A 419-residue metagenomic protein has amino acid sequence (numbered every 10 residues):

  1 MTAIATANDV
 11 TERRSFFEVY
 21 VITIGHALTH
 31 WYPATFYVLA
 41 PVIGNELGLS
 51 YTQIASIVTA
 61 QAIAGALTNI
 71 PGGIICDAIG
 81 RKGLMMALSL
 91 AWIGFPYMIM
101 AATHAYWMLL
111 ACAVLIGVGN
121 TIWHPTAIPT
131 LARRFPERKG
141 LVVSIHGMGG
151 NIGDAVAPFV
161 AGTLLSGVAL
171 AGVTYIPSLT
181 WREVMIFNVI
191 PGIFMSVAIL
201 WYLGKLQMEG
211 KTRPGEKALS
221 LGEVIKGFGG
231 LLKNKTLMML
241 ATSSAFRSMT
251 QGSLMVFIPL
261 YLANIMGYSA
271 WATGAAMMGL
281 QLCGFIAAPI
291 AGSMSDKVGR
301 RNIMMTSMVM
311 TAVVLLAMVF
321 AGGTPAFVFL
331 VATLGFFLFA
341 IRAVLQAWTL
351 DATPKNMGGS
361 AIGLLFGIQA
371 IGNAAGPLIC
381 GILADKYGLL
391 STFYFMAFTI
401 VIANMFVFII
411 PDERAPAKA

Functional and structural regions predicted by a protein language model:
T2-R13, L206-L240: Juxtamembrane intracellular "pre-TM" segments in multi-pass secondary transporters
F36-Y37, K235-F285: Extracytoplasmic gate region of multi-pass secondary transporters
I43-G44, I75-C76, V160-A169, I176 (+3 more regions): Interfacial helix-cap and linker-helix signal at transmembrane-aqueous boundaries of multi-pass secondary transporters
G48, G80, A102-W107, P136 (+3 more regions): Helix-breaking motifs and short loop linkers at transmembrane-helix boundaries and internal kinks in secondary membrane
T59-I74, M278-I290: Central cavity-lining transmembrane alpha-helices of secondary-active solute carriers, predominantly the Major
L84-M98, N302-A317: Structural signature of the two symmetry-related core transmembrane helices
C112-N151: Cytoplasmic helix-loop-helix junction between adjacent transmembrane helices in 12-TM secondary transporters
H146-L206: Helix-loop-helix hairpin linking two adjacent transmembrane segments in secondary transporters
